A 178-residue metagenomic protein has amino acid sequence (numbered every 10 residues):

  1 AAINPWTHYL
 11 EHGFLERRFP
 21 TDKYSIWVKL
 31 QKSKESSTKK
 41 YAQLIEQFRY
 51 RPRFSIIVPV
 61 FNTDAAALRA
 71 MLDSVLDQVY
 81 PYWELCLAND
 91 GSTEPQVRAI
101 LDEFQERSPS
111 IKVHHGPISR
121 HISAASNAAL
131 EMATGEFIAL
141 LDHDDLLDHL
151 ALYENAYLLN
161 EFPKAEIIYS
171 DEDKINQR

Functional and structural regions predicted by a protein language model:
A1-S36: Charge-rich, low-complexity intrinsically disordered regions
K23-L76: N-proximal low-complexity "stem/linker" segments adjacent to membrane-targeting elements
L72-Y82, E161: Short, acidic, metal-binding catalytic loop of nucleotide-sugar glycosyltransferases
N89-R98, I118: A conserved acidic beta->alpha catalytic loop
G116-A133: Glycine-rich, basic loop-to-helix element that forms the pyrophosphate-binding segment of sugar-nucleotide handling
I138: Short aromatic/hydrophobic "clamp" motif used to bind/position activated sugar donors
D142-L146, D171: The conserved acidic donor/metal-binding loop of glycosyltransferases
L150-R178: Conserved donor NDP-sugar-binding/catalytic core segment of glycosyltransferases
